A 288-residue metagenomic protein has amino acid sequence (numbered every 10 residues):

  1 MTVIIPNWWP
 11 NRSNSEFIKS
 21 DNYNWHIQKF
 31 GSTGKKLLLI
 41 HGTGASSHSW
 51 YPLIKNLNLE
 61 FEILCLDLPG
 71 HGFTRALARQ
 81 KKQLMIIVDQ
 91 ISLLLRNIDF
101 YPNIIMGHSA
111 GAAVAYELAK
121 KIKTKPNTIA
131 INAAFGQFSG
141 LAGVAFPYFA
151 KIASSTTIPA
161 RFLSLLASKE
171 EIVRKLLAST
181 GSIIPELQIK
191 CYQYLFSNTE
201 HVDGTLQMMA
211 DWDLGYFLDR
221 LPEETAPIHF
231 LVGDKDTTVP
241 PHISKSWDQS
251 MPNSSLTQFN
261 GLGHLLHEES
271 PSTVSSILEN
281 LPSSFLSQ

Functional and structural regions predicted by a protein language model:
M1-L37, N58-F61, L93-Y101, S283-Q288: Alpha/beta-hydrolase fold catalytic core
W9, S20-D21, H26-Q28, L64-M106 (+2 more regions): Active-site loop/oxyanion-hole signature of alpha/beta-hydrolase fold enzymes
Q28-F73: Conserved HGGG/HGGXW glycine-rich cap/lid loop of the alpha/beta-hydrolase fold
K120, T128-P159: Flexible "cap/lid" loop of the alpha/beta hydrolase fold
G140-V144, L163-P222: Conserved alpha/beta-hydrolase catalytic His-Asp/Glu region
E224, F230-V232, D236: Short beta-strand/loop motif that positions the catalytic acidic residue of the alpha/beta-hydrolase fold
D234-V239, H264: Acidic catalytic loop of the alpha/beta-hydrolase fold
L262-S275: Catalytic histidine-centered segment of alpha/beta-hydrolase-like enzymes
